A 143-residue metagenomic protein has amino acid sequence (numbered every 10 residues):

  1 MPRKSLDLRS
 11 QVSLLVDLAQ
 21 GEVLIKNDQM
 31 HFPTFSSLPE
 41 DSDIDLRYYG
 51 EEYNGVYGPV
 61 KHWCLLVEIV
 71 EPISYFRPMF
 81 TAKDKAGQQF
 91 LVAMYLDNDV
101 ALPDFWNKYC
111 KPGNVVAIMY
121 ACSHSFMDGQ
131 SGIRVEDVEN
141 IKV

Functional and structural regions predicted by a protein language model:
M1-V56, I133-R134: OB/S1-fold single-stranded nucleic-acid-binding modules and their adjacent gly/ser/pro-rich low-complexity linkers
K4, K26, K61, K83-K85 (+2 more regions): Context-gated lysine
N54, K61-C64, M119, V135-D137: Extended interaction regions within the primary functional domain
V56-V60, E68-V100: OB-fold (S1/OB) nucleic-acid-binding surfaces
H62-L66, R77-M79, Q89-L91, N107 (+2 more regions): Beta-strand-rich binding-surface signature of beta-sandwich/beta-barrel folds used to engage anionic ligands
D97-M119: Short nucleic-acid-contacting surface segments enriched for D/E, G, S/T with interspersed K/R
I118-V143: OB-fold/S1-family single-stranded nucleic acid-binding modules
